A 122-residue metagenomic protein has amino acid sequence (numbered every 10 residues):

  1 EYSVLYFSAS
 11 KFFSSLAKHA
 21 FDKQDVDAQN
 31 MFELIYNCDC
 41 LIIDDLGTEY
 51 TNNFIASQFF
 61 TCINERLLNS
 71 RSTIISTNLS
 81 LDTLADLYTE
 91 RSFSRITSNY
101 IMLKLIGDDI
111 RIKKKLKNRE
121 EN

Functional and structural regions predicted by a protein language model:
E1-Y2, Y50: Short helix-to-loop capping/linker segments positioned immediately adjacent to catalytic or ligand/cofactor-binding
Y2-N37: Short glycine-rich substrate-engagement loop in P-loop NTPases that contacts/grips substrate
Y2-S3, N37-L41, N69-I75: Loop/turn-to-beta-strand initiation segments
S14-H19, T48-N122: Replace "adjacent to P-loop NTPase cores in ATP/GTP-dependent enzymes" with "adjacent to NTP-binding cores
D44: Short basic (Lys/Arg) and small-residue
